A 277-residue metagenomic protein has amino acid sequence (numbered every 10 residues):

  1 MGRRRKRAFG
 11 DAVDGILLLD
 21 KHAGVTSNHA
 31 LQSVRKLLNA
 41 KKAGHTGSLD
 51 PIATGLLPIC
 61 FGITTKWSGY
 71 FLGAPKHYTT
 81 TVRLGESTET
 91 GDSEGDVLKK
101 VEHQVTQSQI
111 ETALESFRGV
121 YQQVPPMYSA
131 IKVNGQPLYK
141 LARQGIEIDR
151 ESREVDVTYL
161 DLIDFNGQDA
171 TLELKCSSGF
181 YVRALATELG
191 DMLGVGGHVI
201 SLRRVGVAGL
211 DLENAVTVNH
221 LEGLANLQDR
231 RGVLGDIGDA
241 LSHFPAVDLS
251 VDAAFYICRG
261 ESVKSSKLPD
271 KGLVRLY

Functional and structural regions predicted by a protein language model:
M1-L49, A53-T54, L114, M192 (+1 more regions): Accessory RNA 3′-end/elbow-binding domains used by RNA modification enzymes
K42-L72, K140: Glycine/acidic-rich beta-strand-loop module
I59, T80, G135, L185 (+1 more regions): Residue-level signal for inorganic ion chemistry
G69-L84, I148-L162: Structural signature of FAD isoalloxazine-binding scaffolds in flavoprotein oxidoreductases
Y70-Q122: Acidic, low-complexity central loop/insert segments
V82-L84, R143, Y159-D164, L174-S178 (+1 more regions): Short, structured patches in soluble enzyme cores that scaffold and shape functional sites
S129, V133-T158: Extended alpha-helical targeting/anchoring segments, especially N-terminal organellar/secretory targeting helices
A130, D169-G209, E213: Pseudouridine synthase
